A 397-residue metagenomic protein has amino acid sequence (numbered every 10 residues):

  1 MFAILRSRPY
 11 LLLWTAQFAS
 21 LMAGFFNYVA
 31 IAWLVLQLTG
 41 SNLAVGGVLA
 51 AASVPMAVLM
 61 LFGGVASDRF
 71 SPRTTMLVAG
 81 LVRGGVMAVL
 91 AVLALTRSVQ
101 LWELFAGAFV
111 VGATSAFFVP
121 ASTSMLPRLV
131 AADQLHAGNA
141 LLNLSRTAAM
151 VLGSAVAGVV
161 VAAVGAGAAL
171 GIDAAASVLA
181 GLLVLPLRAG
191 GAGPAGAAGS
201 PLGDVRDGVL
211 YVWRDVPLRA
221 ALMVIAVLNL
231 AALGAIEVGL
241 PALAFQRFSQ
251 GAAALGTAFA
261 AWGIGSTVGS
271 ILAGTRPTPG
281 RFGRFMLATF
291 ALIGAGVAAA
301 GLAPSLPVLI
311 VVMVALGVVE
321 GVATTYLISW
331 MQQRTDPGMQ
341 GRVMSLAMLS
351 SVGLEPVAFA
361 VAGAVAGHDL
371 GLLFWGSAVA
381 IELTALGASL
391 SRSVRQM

Functional and structural regions predicted by a protein language model:
M1-M397: Alpha-helical transmembrane-bundle signature of multi-pass membrane transport and export proteins
